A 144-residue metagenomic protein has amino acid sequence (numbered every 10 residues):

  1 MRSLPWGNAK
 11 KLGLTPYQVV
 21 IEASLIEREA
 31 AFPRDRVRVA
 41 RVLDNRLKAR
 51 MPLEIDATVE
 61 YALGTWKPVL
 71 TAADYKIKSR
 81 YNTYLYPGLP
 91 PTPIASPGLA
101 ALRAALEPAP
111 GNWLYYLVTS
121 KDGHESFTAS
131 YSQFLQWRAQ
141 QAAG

Functional and structural regions predicted by a protein language model:
M1-G144: Bacterial extracytoplasmic/cell-wall-associated proteins, especially those involved in peptidoglycan
